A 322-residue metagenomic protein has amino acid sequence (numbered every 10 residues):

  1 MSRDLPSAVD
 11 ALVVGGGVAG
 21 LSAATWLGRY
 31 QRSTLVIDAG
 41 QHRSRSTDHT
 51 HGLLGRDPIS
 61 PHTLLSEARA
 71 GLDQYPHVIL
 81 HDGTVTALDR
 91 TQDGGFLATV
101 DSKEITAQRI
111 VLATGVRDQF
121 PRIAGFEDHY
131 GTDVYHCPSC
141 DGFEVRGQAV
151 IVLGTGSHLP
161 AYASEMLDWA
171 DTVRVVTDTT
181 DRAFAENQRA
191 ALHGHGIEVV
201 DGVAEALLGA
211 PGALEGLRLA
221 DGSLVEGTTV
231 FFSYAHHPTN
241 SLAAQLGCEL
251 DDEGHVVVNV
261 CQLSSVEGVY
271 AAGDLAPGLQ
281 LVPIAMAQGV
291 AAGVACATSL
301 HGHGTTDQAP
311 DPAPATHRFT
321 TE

Functional and structural regions predicted by a protein language model:
M1-A11, I79-Q148, T229, V256-V260 (+1 more regions): FAD-binding core/adjacent interface of flavoenzyme oxidoreductases
R3-D4, V9-T63, Q148-A149, H158-R182: Beta1-alpha1 glycine-rich phosphate/pyrophosphate-binding loop at the start of Rossmann-like nucleotide-binding domains
V14, Q108, L112-A113, V152-L153 (+2 more regions): Redox-cofactor binding/interface segments in oxidoreductases and associated redox assembly factors
G17-V18, D118, S157-H158, A276-P277: Residue-level detector of alpha-helix initiation sites
A24-T25, P160-A163, A272-E322: A conserved FAD-binding loop/helix module that cradles the flavin
S66, L72-T99, E104-A107, A170-H255 (+1 more regions): A Rossmann-like FAD-binding core segment of flavoenzymes
D128-E144, Y234-P283, A291, T298: FAD-site-proximal beta/loop scaffold in flavoenzymes
T132-S139, V152-Y162: Active-site glycine-rich loop that binds ribose-phosphate moieties when present
